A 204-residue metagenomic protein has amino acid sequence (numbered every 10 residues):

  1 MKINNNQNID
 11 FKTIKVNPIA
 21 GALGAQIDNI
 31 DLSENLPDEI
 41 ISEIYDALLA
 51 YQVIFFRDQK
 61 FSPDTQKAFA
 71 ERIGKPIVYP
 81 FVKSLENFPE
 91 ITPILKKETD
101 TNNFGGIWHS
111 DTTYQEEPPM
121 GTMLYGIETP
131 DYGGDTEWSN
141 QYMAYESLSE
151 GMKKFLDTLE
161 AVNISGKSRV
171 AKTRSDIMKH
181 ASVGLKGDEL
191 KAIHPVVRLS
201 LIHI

Functional and structural regions predicted by a protein language model:
K2-I202: Non-heme Fe(II) oxygenase catalytic core, chiefly the N-lobe of the double-stranded beta-helix
